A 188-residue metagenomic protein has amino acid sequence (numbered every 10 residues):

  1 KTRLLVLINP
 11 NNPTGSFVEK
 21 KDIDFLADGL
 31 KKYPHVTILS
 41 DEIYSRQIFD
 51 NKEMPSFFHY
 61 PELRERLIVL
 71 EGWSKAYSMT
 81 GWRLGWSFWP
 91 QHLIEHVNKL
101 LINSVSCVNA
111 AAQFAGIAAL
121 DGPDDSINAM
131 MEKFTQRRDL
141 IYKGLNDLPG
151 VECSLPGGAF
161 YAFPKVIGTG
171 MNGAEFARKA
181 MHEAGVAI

Functional and structural regions predicted by a protein language model:
K1-I188: PLP-dependent class I/II
